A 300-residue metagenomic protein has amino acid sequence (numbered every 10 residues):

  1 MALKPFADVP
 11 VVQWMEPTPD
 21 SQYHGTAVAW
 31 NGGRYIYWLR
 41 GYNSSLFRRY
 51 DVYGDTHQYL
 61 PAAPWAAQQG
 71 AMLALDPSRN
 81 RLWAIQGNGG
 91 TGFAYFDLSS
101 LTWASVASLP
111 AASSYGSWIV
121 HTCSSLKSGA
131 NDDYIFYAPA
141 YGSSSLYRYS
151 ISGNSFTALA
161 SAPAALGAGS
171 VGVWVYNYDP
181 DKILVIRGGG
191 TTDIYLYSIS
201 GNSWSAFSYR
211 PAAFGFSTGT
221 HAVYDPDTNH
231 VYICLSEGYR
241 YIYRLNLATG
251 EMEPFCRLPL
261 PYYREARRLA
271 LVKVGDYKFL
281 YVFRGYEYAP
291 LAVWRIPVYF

Functional and structural regions predicted by a protein language model:
L3-Q22, S45-Q68, G92-Y115, S145-G167 (+3 more regions): Trp- and S/T/G-rich repeat-edge/linker motifs of beta-rich repeat architectures
S21-A29, A66-A74, S114-L126, L166-V175 (+2 more regions): Repeated scaffold domains used in trafficking and secretory/extracellular systems, primarily beta-propellers
G33-R34, S78-N80, N131-D133, P180-D181 (+2 more regions): Short coil/turn segments that connect the beta-strands within blades of beta-propeller domains
Y42-S45, N88-T91, Y141-S144, G189-T192 (+2 more regions): Short glycine/acidic-enriched loop and turn motifs that connect beta-strands
C123, Y137-A138, L146, V171: Solenoidal tandem-repeat scaffolds enriched in leucines and small polar residues
S217-T228, Y232-R240: Loop/turn-rich, solvent-exposed surfaces of beta-rich toroidal or solenoidal domains
E265-F300: Blade-level signature of beta-propeller repeat domains, shared across WD40, Kelch, NHL, RCC1 and BNR/Asp-box propellers
